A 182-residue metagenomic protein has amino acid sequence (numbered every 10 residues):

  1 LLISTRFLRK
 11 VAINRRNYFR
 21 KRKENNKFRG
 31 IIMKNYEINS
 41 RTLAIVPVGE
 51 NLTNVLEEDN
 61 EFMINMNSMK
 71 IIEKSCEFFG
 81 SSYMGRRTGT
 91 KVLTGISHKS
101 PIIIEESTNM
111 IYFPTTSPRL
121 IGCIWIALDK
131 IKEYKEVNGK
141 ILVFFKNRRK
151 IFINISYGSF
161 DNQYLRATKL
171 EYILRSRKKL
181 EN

Functional and structural regions predicted by a protein language model:
I3-I126, K132-N182: Eukaryotic intrinsically disordered, low-complexity regulatory linkers and tails enriched in Ser/Thr/Pro
